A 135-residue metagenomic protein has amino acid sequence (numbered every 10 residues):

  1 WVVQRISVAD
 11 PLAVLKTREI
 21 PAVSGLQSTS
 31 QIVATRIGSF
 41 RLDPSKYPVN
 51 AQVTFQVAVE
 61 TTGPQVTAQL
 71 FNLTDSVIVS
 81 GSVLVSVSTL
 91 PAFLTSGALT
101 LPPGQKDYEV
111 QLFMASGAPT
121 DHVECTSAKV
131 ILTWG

Functional and structural regions predicted by a protein language model:
W1-G135: Extracellular jelly-roll beta-sandwich "head" domains, especially the C-terminal globular C1q domain
